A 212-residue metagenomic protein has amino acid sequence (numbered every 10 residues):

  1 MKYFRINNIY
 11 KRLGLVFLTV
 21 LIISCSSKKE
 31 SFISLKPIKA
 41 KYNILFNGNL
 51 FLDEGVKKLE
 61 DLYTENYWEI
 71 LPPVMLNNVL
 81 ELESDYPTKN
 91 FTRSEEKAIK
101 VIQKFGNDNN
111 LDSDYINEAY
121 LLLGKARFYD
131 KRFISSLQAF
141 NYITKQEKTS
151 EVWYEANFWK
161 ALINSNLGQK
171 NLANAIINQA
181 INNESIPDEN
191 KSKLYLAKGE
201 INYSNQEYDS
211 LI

Functional and structural regions predicted by a protein language model:
K2-G14: Bacterial N-terminal signal peptides that target proteins for export
Y3-I6, L21, C25-I212: Acidic, polar-rich low-complexity tracts and alpha-helical solenoid repeat scaffolds
G14-L21: Bacterial N-terminal signal peptides
